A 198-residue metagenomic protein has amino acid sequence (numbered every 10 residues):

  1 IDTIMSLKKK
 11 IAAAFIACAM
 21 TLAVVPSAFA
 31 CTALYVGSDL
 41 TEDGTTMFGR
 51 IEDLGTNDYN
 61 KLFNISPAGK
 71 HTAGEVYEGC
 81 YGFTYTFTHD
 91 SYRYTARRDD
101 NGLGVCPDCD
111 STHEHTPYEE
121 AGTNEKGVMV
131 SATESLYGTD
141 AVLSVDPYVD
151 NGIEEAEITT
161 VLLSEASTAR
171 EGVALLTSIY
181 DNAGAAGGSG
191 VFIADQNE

Functional and structural regions predicted by a protein language model:
I1-I4, F29: Short, Lys/Arg-enriched N-terminal segments with co-localized hydrophobic residues within the first ~10-30 amino acids
T3-F15: Bacterial N-terminal signal peptides that target proteins for export
K10, V25-A30: Sec/Tat signal peptide C-region and signal peptidase I cleavage site
F15-A23: Bacterial N-terminal signal peptides
C31-E154, L175-E198: A contiguous strand-loop segment
T159-E165: Short, well-ordered beta-strand elements within core beta-sheets of diverse protein domains
